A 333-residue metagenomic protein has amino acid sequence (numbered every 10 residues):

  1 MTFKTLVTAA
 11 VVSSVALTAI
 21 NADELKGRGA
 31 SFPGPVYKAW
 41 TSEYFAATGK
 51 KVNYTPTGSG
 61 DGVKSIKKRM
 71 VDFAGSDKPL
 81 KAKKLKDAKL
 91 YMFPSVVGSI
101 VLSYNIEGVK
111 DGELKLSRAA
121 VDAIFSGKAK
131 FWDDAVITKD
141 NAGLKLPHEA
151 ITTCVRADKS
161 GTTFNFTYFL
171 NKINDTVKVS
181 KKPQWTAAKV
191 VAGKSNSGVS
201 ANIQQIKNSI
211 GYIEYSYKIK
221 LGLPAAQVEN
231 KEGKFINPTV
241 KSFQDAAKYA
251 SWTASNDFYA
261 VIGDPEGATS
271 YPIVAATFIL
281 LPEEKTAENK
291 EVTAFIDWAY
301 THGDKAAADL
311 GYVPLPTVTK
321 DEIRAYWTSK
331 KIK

Functional and structural regions predicted by a protein language model:
M1-V7: Bacterial N-terminal signal peptides that target proteins for export
T5, V15-A22: Sec/Tat signal peptide C-region and signal peptidase I cleavage site
V11-V12: A glycine-rich, hydrophobic loop/mini-helix early in the fold
A22-K333: Flexible loop/hinge segments at secondary-structure junctions
